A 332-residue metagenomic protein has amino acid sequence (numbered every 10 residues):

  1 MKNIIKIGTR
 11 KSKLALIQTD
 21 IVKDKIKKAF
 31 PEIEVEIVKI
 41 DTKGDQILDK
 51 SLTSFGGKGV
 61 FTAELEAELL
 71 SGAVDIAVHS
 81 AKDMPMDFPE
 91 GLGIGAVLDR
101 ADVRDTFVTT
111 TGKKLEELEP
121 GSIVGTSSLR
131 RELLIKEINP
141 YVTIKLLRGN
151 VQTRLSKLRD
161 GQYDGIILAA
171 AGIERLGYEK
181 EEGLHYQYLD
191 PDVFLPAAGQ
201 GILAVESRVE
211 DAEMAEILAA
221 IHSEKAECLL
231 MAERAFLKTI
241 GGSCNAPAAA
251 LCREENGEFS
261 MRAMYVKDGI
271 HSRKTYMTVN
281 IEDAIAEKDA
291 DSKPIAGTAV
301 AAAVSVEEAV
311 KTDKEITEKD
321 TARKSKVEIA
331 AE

Functional and structural regions predicted by a protein language model:
K2-D41, Q46-I47, S54, E137-E332: Small-molecule-sensing regulatory modules
K6-G8, A77, G95, G125 (+1 more regions): Short, well-ordered beta-strand segments
K50-V74: Short, structured active-site "lid" loops
F61, E66, H79, I167-A169: Short beta-strand and adjacent tight-turn residues that come in two discontinuous sequence segments and form the edges
G72, H79-K82, A204-D211: Ordered, amphipathic secondary-structure segments that act as subunit-interaction surfaces in large macromolecular
V74-V78, D164-G165: Short, Asp-centered acidic motifs that coordinate Mg2+ and/or phosphate in catalytic or ligand-binding sites
A81-K82, E90-Y141: A conserved helix-loop-strand patch within extracytoplasmic ligand-binding domains of the periplasmic binding
